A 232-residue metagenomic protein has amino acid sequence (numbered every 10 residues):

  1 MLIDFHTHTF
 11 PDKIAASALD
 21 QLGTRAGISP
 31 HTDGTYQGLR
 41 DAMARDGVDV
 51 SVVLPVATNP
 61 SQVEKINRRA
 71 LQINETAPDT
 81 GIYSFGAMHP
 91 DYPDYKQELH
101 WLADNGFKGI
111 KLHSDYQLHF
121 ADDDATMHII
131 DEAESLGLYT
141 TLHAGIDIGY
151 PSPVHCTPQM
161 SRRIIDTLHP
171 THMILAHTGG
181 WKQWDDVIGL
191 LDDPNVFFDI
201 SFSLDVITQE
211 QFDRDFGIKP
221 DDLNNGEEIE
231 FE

Functional and structural regions predicted by a protein language model:
M1-V56, P60-S61: An N-terminally biased module of ancient metal coordination in phosphate/nucleic-acid-related enzymes
L2-D12, D115, T140-G145, L175-T178: Histidine-centered catalytic micro-motifs
D4, V52-P55, A87, I174-A176 (+1 more regions): Short beta-strand segments
T9-K13, Y92, Y116-L118, I148 (+2 more regions): Feature marks short, surface-exposed loop/turn motifs that line or immediately flank catalytic pockets and channel
K13-A18, E64-I66, E98, S152-V154 (+2 more regions): Short aromatic-enriched loop/helix-cap "lid" or pocket-rim segments at secondary-structure transitions that line
D33-R40, I66-L71, D94-Q97, P158-S161 (+2 more regions): Alpha-helical scaffolding within the catalytic cores of extracellular/periplasmic polymer-degrading hydrolases
D49-V50, T58-I148, S152-H155, F197: Active-site gating/metal-coordination segments in enzymes
K108-G109, D122-E232: Catalytic pocket-lining loop regions of alpha/beta-barrel enzymes, especially the amidohydrolase/enolase/GH5 lineages
